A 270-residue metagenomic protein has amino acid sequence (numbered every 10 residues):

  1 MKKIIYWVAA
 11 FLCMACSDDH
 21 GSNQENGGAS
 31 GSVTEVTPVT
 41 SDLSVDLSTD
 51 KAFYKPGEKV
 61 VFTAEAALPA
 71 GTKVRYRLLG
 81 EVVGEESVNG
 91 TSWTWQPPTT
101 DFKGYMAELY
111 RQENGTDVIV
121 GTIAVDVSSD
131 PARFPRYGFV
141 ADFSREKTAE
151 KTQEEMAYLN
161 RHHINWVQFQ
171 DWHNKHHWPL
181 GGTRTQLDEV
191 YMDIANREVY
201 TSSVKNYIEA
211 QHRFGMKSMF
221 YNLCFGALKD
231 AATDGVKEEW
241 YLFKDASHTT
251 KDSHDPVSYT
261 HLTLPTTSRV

Functional and structural regions predicted by a protein language model:
K2-W7: Sec-dependent signal peptide recognition, specifically the positively charged N-region followed immediately by
M14-A15: C-terminal motif of bacterial Sec signal peptides marking the signal peptidase cleavage site
D19-F169: Mature N-terminal, pre-catalytic/accessory segment of carbohydrate-active enzymes
P135-T148, Q186-T201, S253-L262: The substrate-binding groove and active-site-proximal loops of carbohydrate-active enzymes, especially glycoside
R145, F220, C224-L262, R269: Active-site-adjacent "subsite" loops/lids of carbohydrate-active enzymes
N160-S202, G226-E239: Aromatic-lined carbohydrate-binding/catalytic grooves of carbohydrate-active enzymes
I164-N165, F214-M216: Short, well-ordered coil/turn segments that N-cap beta-strands
K205-G215: Surface-exposed amphipathic alpha-helices with a cationic face
